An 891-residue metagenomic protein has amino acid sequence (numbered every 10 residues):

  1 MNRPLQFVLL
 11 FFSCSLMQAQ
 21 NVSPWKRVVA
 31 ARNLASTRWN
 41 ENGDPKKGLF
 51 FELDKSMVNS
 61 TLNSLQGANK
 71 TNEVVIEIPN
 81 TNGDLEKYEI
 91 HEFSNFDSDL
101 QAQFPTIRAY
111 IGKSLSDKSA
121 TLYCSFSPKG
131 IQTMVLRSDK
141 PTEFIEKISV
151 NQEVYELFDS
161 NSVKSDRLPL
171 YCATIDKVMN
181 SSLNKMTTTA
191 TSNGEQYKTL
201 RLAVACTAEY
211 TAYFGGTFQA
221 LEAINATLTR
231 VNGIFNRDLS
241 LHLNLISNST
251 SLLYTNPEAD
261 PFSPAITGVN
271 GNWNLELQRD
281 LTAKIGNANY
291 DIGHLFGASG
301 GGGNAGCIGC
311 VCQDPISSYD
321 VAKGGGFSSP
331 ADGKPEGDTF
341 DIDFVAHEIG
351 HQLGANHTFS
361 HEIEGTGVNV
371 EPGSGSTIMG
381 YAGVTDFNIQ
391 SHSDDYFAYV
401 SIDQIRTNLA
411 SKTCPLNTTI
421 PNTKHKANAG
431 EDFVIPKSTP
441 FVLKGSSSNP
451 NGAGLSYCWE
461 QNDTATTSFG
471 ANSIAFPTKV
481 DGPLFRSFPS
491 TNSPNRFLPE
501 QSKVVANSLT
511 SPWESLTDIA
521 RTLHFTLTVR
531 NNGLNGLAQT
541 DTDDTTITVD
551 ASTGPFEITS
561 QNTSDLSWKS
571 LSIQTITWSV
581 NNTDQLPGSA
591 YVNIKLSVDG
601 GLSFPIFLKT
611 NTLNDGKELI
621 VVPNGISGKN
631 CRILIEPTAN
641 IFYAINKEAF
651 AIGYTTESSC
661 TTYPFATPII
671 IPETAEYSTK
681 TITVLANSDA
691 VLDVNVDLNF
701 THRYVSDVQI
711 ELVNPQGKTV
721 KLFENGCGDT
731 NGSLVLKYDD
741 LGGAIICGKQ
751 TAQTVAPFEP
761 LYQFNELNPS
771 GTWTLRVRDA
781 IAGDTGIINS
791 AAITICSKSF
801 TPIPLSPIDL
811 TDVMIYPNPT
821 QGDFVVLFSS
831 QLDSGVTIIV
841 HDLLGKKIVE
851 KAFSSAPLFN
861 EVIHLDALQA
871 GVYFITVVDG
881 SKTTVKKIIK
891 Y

Functional and structural regions predicted by a protein language model:
M1-F11, S15-A19, S806-Y816, T820-Y891: C-terminal outer-membrane/trafficking sorting elements
Q20-I148, N272-W273: N-terminal prosegments of processed precursors
N21-P24, V29, N33-S36, E156-G309: Fold-level signature of zinc-dependent metallopeptidase catalytic domains
N244, S456-I519, N593, V598-E618 (+1 more regions): Exoplasmic/lumenal beta-rich domain surfaces
I246-N272, S317-D395, E460, A465-G470: The catalytic-center signature of Zn2+-dependent metalloproteases
L409-K426, I547-F556: Proline/serine/threonine-rich low-complexity linkers at boundaries of modular beta-sandwich domains
K444-N451, N462, S579-D584, F828-Q831: Acidic, Ser/Thr
L613, N624-K629, N640-S806, P819: Loop and turn regions of beta-sandwich accessory domains that flank beta-strands and are enriched in small/polar
